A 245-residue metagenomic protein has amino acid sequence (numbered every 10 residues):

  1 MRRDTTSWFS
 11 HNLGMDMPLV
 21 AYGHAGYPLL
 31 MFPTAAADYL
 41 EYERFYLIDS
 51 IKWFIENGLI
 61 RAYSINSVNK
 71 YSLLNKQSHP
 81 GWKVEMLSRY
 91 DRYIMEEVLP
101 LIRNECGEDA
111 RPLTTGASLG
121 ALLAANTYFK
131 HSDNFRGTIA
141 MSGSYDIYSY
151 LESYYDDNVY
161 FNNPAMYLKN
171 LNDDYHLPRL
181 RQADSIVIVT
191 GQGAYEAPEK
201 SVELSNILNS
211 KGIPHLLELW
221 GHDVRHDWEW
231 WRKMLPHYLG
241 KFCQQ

Functional and structural regions predicted by a protein language model:
M1-Q245: Non-catalytic cap/lid and distal C-terminal segments of serine-dependent acyl enzymes
